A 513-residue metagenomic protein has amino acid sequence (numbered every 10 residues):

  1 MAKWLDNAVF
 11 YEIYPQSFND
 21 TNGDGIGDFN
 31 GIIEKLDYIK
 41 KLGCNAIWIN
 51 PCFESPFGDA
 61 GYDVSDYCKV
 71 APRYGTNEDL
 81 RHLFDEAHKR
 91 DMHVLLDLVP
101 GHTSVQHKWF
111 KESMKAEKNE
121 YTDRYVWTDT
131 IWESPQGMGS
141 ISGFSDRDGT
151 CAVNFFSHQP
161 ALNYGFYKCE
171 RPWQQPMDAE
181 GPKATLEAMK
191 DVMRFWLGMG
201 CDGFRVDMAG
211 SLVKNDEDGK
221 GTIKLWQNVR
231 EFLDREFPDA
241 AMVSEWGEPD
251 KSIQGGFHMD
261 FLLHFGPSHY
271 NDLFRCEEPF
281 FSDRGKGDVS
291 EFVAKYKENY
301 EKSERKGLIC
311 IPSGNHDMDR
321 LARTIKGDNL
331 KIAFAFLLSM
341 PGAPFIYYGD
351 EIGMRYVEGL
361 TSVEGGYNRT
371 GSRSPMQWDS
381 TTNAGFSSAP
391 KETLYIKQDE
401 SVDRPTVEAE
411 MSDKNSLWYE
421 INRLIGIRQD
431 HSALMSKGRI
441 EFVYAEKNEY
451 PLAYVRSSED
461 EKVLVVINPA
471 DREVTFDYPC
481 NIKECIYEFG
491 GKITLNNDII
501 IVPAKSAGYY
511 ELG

Functional and structural regions predicted by a protein language model:
A2-A184, G198, A209-F257, M376: Acidic/aromatic-lined carbohydrate-recognition and catalytic surfaces of CAZymes acting on diverse glycans
L5, E236, E248, G256 (+4 more regions): Loop/helix patches that line or flank the sugar-binding groove of alpha-linked glycan CAZymes
N45-A46, D91-H93, M193, D202-R205 (+6 more regions): Beta-sheet entry/capping signal
G61-V70, L263-H269, G371, G490: Short glycine/proline- and charge-enriched loop/turn segments that cap or connect secondary-structure elements
V105-I141, W226, R230-P375, S380: Conserved alpha/beta catalytic core and glycan-binding cleft of carbohydrate-active enzymes
P182-F204: An active-site-proximal structural segment forming one wall of the substrate-binding cleft that immediately precedes
E473-G491: Beta-strand-rich binding/interaction modules
N496-G513: C-terminal beta-strand-rich structural cap/linker in extracellular carbohydrate-active enzymes
